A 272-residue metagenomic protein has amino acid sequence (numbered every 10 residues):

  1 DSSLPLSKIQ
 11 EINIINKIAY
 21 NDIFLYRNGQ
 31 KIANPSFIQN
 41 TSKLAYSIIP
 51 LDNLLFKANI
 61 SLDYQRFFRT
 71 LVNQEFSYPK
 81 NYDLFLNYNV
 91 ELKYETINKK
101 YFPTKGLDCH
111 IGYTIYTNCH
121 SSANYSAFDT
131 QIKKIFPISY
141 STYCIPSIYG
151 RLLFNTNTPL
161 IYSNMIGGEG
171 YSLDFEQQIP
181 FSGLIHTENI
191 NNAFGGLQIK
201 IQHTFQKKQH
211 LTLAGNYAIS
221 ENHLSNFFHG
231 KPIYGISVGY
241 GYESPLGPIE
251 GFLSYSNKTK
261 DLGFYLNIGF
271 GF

Functional and structural regions predicted by a protein language model:
D1-I97, I166-P180, T187-A193, L211-L213 (+1 more regions): Gram-negative/organellar outer-membrane beta-barrel architecture
K17-N21, D63-Q65, G112-N118, R151-N155 (+1 more regions): Short glycine-rich beta-strand segments
S36, Y82, P103, G230-P232: A generic structural micro-feature
L71-E75, H120-S122, H186-T187, L224-N226: Flexible, membrane-facing loop/turn or short amphipathic-helix motifs that contact lipid bilayers or gate lipid-binding
F85-Q206: C-terminal outer-membrane beta-barrel translocator/porin domains of Gram-negative envelope proteins and their
N124-A127, I145-S147, L211-G215, S225-H229 (+2 more regions): Composition- and surface-driven signal marking solvent-exposed, interaction-prone regions in large proteins
K200-Y234: C-terminal hydrophobic structural anchor segments that stabilize assembly/packing rather than catalytic chemistry
Y234, G241-E243: Extended hydrophobic
